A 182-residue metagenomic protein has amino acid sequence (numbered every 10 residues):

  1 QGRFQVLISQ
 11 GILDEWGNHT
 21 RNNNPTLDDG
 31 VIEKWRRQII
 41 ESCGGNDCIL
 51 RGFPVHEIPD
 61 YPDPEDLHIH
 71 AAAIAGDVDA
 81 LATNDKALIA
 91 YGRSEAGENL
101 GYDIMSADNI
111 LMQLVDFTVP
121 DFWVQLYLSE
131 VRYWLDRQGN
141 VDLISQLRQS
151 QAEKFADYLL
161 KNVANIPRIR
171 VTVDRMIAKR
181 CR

Functional and structural regions predicted by a protein language model:
Q1-N23: PIN/NYN-family metal-dependent endoribonuclease catalytic core
Q5, A80-N84: Short hydrophobic alpha-helical runs that function as membrane-insertion/retention elements
Q10, N84-K86: Short secondary-structure boundary segments
W16, R21, D28-I39: Glycine/small-residue-rich phosphate/adenosyl-binding loop
R37-D60: Acidic catalytic patch
E57-E65, K86-A90: Acidic, metal-coordinating catalytic cores used for nucleic-acid/nucleotide bond scission and strand-transfer chemistry
P64-A80: Acidic, metal-associated active-site segment
K86-R182: Acidic, PIN/NYN-like endoribonuclease modules and their adjacent C-terminal/linker elements
